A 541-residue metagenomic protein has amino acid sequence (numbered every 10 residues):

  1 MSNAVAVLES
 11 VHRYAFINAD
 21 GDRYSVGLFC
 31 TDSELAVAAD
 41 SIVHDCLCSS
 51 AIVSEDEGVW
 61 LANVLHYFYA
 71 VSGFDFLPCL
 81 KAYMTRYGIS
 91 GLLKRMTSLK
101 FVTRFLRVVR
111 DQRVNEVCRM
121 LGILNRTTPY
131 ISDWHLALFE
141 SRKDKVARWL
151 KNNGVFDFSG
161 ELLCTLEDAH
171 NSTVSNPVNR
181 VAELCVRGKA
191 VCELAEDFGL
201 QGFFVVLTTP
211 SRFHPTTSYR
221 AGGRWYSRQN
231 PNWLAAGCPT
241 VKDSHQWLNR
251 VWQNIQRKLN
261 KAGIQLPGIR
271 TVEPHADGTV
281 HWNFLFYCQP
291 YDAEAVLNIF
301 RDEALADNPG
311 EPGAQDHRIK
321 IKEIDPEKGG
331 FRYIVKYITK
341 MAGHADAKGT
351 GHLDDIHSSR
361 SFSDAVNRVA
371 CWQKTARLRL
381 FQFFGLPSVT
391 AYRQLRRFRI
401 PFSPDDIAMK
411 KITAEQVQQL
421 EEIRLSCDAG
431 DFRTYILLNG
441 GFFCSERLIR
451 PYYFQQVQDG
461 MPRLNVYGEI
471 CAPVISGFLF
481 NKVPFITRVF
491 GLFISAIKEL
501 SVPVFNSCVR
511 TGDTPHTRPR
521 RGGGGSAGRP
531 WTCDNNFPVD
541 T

Functional and structural regions predicted by a protein language model:
M1-G278, P290-T541: Right-hand nucleic-acid polymerase module
L285-Q289: Short hydrophobic/aromatic beta-strand micro-patches that form the beta-sheet surface supporting nucleotide- or nucleic
